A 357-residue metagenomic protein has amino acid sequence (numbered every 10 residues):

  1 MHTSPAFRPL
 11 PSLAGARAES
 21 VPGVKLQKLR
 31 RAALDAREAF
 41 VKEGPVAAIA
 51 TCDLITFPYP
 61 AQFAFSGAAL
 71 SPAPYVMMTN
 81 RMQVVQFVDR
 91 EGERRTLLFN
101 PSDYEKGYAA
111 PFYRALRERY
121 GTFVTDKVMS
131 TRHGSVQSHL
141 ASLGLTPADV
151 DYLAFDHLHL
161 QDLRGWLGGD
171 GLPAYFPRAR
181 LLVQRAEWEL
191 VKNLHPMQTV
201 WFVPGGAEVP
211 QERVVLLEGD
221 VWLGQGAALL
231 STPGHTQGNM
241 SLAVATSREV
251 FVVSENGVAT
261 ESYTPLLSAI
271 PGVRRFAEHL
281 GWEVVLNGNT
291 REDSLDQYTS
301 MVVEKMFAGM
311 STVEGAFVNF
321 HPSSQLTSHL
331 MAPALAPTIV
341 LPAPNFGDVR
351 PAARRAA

Functional and structural regions predicted by a protein language model:
M1-G44, D293-A357: C-terminal regulatory/interaction regions
K42-I49, Q86-T96, V221-L229, R248-F251: Beta-strand-turn-beta hairpins that frame and shape the catalytic cleft of phosphate-ester-processing enzymes
T56-H139, S241-G257: Conserved beta-strand hairpin/beta-sheet module of binuclear metal-dependent hydrolase folds, prominently
L98-N100, D151-L158, L182-Q184, S231-G234 (+1 more regions): Active-site neighborhood of phospho(di)ester-bond hydrolases with catalytic His/Asp-centered motifs
Y104-E105, L194-M197, P204-E208, D220-V221 (+2 more regions): Metallo-beta-lactamase
E118-A179: Active-site metal-binding motif and surrounding structural segment of the metallo-beta-lactamase
V128-G134, H139-A141, L145, Y175 (+4 more regions): Metallo-beta-lactamase
H157-R164, E189, T236-M240, T260-S262: Active-site environment of divalent metal-dependent phosphoester hydrolases
